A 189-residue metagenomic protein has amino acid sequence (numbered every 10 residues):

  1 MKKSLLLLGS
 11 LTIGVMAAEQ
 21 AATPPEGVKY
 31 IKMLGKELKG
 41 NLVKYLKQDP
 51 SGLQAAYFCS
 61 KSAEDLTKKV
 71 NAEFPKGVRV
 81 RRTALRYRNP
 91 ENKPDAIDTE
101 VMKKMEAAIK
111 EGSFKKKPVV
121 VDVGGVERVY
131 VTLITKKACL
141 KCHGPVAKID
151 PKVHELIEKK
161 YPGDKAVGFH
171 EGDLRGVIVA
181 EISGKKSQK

Functional and structural regions predicted by a protein language model:
S4-I13: Sec-dependent N-terminal signal peptides
I13-E19: Sec/Tat signal peptide C-region and signal peptidase I cleavage site
E19-A138, A147-K189: Extracytoplasmic c-type cytochrome modules immediately beyond a signal peptide or single-pass transmembrane anchor
K141: Short, cysteine/histidine-rich loop/knuckle motifs that typically chelate Zn2+
G144: Short Cys/His-rich local motifs and their 1-3 flanking residues in nucleic-acid-associated proteins and small
